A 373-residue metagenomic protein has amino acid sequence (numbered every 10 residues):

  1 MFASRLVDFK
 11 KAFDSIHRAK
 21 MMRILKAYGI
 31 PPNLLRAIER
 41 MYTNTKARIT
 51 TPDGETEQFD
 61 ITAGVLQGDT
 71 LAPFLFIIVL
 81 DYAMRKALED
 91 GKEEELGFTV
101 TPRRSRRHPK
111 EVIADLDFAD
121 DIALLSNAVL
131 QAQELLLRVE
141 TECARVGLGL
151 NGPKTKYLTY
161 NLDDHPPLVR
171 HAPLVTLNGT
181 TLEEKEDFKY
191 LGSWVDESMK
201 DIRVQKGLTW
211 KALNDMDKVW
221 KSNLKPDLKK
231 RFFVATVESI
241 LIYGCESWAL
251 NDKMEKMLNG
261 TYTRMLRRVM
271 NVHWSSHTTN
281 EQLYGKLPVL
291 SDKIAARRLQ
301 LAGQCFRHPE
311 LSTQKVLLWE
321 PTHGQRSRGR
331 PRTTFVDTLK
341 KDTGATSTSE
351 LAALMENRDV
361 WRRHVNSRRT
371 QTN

Functional and structural regions predicted by a protein language model:
M1-V289: Nucleotidyl polymerases of mobile genetic elements and RNA viruses
L290-R307: A glycine-rich beta-turn/hairpin centered on an aromatic-Pro dipeptide
Q325-R330: Arg/Lys-rich, glycine/proline-spaced intrinsically disordered segments in nuclear chromatin/transcription regulators
D359-N373: C-terminal helix/juxtamembrane-tail motif
